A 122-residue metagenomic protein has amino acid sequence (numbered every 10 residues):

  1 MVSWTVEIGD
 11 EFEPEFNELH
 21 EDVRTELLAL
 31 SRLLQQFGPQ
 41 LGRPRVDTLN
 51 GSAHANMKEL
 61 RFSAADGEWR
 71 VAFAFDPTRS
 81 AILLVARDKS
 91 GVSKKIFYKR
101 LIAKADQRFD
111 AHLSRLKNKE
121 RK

Functional and structural regions predicted by a protein language model:
M1-E68, P77-A81, D88-K122: Basic, Lys/Arg-enriched alpha-helical interface segments
